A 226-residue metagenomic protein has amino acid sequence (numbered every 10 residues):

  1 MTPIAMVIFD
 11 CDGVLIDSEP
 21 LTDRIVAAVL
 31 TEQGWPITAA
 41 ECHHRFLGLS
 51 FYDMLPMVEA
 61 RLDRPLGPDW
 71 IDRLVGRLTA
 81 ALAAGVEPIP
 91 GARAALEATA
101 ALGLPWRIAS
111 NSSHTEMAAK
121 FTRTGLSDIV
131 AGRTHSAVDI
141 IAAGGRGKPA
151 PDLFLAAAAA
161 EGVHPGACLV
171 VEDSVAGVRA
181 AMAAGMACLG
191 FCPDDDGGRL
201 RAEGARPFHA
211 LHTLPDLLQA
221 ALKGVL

Functional and structural regions predicted by a protein language model:
M1-F9, Q219-L226: Non-catalytic pre-domain segments flanking phosphatase-related domains
T2-L102: N-terminal helical cap/lid subdomain that shapes the substrate entry/recognition surface in HAD-like hydrolases
V14, L21, H114, A176 (+1 more regions): Conserved Rossmann-like nucleotide-cofactor binding loop
L15, P88, W106, V170-V171 (+1 more regions): Conserved SAM-binding loop
R93-A94, S174-G177, C188, C192-R201: Short glycine/proline-centered loop/turn elements that form peptide/ligand docking sites
R107, S113-L169, V175, R179 (+2 more regions): Substrate-recognition "cap/lid" segment bordering the active-site pocket of phosphatases
R206-T213: Short acidic-hydrophobic, aromatic-tinged amphipathic segments that line or gate anion-handling sites
